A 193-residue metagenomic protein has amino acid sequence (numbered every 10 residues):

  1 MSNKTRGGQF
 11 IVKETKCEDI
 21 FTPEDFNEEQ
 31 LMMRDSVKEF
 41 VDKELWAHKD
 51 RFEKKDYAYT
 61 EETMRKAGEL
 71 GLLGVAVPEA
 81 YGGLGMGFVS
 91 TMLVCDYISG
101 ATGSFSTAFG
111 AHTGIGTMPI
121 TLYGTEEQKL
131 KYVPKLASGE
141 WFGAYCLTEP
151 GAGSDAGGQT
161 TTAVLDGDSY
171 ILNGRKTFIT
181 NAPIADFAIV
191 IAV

Functional and structural regions predicted by a protein language model:
M1-A108, E127-K131, K135-S138: Amphipathic, small/basic residue-rich leader segments at the start of a protein or domain
M86, D155-G157, N181-A185: Short glycine/proline-enriched turns and hinge-like loops at secondary-structure junctions
G100-G103, A152, T177-P183: Glycine-rich phosphate/pyrophosphate-binding beta-alpha loops
T107-E127, G153-A156: N-terminal glycine-rich flavin-associated loop
G139-L147: A short, Trp-centered hydrophobic/proline-enriched beta-strand micro-motif
C146-E149, I191-V193: Short beta-strand segments that buttress and anchor functional surface loops
T161-V164: A structural signal for short hydrophobic beta-strand segments in well-ordered beta-sheet cores
D168-S169, N173-V193: A short core secondary-structure module
